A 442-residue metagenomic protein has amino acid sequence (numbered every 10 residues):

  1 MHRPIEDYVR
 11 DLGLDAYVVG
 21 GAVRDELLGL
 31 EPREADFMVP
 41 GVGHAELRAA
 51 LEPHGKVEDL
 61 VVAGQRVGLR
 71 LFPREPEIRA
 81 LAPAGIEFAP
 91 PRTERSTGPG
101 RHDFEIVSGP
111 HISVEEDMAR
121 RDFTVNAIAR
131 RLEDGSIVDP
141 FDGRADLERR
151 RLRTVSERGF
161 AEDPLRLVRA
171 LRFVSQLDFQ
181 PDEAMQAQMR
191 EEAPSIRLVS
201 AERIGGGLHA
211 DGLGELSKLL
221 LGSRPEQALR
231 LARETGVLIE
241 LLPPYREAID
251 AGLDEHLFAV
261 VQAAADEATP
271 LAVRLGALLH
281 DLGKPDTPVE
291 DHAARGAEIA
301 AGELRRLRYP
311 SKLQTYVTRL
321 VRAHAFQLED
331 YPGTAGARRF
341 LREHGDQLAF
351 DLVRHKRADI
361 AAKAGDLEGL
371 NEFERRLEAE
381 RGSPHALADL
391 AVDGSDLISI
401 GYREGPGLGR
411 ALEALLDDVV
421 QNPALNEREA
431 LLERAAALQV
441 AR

Functional and structural regions predicted by a protein language model:
M1-R442: Catalytic cores of the polymerase beta-like nucleotidyltransferase superfamily and closely associated nucleotide
